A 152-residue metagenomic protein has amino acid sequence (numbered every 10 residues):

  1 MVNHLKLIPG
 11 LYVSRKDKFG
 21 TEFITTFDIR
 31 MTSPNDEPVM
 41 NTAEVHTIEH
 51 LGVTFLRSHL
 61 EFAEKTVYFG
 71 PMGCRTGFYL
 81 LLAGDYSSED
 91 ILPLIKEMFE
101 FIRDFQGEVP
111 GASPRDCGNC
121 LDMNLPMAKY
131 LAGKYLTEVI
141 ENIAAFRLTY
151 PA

Functional and structural regions predicted by a protein language model:
M1-T21, T26, R57-G70, C74-Y79 (+1 more regions): Non-catalytic beta-strand/loop surface segments
G10, E44-H46, S58-H59, S87 (+1 more regions): N-terminal, helix-rich and Lys/Arg-enriched segments in bacterial and organellar proteins
S14, S33, S58, S87-S88 (+1 more regions): Generic serine detector
F23-H59, Y68-F69: Active/ligand-binding-proximal structured segments within catalytic/core domains that scaffold catalytic residues
L51, F55-L60, E97-F101, F105: Generic non-transmembrane alpha-helical segments
F69-N142: Active-site-adjacent, His/Asp/Glu-enriched structural segments that form or flank metal-binding and acid/base networks
R147-A152: Sequence termini and other peripheral, non-core segments
